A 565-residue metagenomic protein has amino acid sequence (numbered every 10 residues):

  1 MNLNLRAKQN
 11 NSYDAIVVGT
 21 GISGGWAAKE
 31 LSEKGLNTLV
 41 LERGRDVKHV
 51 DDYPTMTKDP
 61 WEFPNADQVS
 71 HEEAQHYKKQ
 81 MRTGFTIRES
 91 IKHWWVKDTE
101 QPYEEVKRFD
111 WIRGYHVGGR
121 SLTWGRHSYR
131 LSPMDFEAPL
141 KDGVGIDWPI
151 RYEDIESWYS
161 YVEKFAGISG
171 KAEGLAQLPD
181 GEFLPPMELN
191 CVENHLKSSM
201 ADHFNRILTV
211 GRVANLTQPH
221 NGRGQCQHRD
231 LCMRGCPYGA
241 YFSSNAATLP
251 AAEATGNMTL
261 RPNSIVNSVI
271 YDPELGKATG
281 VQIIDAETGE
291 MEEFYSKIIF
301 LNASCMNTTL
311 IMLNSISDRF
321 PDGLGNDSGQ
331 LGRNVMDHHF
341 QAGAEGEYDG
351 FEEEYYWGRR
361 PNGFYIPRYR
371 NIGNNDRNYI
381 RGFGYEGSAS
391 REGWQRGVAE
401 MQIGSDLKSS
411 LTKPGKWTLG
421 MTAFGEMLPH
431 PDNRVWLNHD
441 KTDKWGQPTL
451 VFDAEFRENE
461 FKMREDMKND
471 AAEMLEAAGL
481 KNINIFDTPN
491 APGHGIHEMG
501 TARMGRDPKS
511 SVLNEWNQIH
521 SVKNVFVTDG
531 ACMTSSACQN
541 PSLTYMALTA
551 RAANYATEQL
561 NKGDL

Functional and structural regions predicted by a protein language model:
N2-P139, V144, P149, E153 (+5 more regions): N-terminal glycine-rich phosphate/pyrophosphate-binding loop and immediately adjacent elements
G25, G239, S244, R360 (+1 more regions): Aromatic-residue-lined binding/catalytic grooves and analogous aromatic/hydrophobic interfacial grooves in multimeric
E33, N37, E42-P64, T255 (+6 more regions): Glycine-rich loop(s) and the adjacent beta-strand/alpha-helix scaffold that form part
H49-D52, S169-G181, K481-N490, K562-L565: Short, glycine/acidic-rich hinge or "gate" loops at secondary-structure transitions that mediate conformational
P64-D110, Y115-H116, W124-R130, D135 (+2 more regions): Conserved redox-cofactor binding core of oxidoreductases
K92-R120, W124-G125, R130, W148-Y152 (+5 more regions): FAD cofactor-binding and catalytic pocket of flavoenzymes
T209-L216, G224-C232, N267-Y271, K416-M427 (+3 more regions): A glycine-rich dinucleotide-binding beta-alpha-beta segment and adjacent secondary-structure elements that constitute
S535-A553: A conserved FAD-binding loop/helix module that cradles the flavin
